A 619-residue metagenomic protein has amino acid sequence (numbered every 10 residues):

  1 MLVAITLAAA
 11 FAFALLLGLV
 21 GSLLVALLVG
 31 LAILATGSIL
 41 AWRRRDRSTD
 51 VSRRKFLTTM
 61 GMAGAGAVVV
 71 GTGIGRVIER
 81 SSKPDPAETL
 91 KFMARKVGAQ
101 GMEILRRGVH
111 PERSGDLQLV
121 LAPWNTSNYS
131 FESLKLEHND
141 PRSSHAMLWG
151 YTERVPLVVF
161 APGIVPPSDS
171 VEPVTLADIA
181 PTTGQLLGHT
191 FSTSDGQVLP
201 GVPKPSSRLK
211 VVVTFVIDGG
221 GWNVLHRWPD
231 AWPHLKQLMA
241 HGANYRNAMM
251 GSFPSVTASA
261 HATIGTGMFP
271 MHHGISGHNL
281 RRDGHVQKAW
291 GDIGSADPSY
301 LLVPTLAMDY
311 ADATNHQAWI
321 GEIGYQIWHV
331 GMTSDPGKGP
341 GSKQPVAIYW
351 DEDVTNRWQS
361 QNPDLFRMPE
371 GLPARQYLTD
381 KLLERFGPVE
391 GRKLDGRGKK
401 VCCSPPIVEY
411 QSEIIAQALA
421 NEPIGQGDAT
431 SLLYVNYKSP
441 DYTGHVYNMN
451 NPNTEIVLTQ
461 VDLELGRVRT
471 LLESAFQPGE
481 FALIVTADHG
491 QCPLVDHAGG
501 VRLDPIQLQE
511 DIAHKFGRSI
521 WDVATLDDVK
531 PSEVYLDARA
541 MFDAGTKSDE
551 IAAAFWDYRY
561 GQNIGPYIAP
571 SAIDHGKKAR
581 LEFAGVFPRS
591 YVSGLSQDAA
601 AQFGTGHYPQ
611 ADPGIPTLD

Functional and structural regions predicted by a protein language model:
I5-A9, L17-A26, W42, S48-D50 (+2 more regions): C-terminal segment of N-terminal export signals and the immediately downstream linker at the start of the mature
R45-G64: N-terminal secretory signal peptides and thylakoid transit peptides that target proteins across membranes
D85-P167, L176, D283, Q287 (+4 more regions): Active-site neighborhoods of enzymes that stabilize oxyanions during catalysis
G98, L119-V120, T183, Q460-V501: Metal-dependent active-site segment of extracytoplasmic phospho-/sulfohydrolases and closely related
V202-K204, W222-H316, I320, Y325-P345: Active-site nucleophile/metal-coordination loop of metallo-enzymes that catalyze phosphate/sulfate and related
P270-H273, G337-L372, L458-D462, L503-I520: Acidic, His- and aromatic-enriched active-site or binding-groove loops in soluble protein domains that engage sugars
G331-K343, D395-K399, L419-V461, R467: Active-site His/acidic residue clusters
G341-I414: Long, well-ordered, tryptophan-enriched scaffold segments
